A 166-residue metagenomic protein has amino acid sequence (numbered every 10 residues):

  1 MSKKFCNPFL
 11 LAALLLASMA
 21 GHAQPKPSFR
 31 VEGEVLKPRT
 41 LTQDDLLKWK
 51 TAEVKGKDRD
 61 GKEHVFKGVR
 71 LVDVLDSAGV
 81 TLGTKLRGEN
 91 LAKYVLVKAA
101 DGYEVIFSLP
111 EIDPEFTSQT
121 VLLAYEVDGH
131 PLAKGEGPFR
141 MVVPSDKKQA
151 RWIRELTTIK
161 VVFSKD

Functional and structural regions predicted by a protein language model:
M1-L10: Bacterial N-terminal signal peptides that target proteins for export
F9-S18: Bacterial N-terminal signal peptides
M19-A23: Sec/Tat signal peptide C-region and signal peptidase I cleavage site
Q24-D166: N-terminal intrinsically disordered, low-complexity segments enriched in P/E/S/T
